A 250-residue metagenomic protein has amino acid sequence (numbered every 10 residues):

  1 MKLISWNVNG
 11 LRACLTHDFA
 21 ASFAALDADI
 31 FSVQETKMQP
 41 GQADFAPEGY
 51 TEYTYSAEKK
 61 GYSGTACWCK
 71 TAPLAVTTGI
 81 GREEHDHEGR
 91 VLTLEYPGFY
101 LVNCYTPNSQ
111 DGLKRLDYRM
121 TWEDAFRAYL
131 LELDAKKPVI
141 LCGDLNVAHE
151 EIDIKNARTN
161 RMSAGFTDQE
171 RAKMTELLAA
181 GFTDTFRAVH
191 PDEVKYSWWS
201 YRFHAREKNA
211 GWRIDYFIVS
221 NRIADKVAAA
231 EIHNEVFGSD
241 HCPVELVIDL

Functional and structural regions predicted by a protein language model:
M1-N9, G98-Q110, C142: Active-site-proximal beta-strand elements of phosphoester/diester hydrolases
M1-P47, T51, A57, Y62 (+1 more regions): N-terminal, active-site-proximal structural segment of metallo-dependent hydrolase catalytic domains
N7, F23-G41, L101, L130-E151 (+4 more regions): Active-site beta-strand/loop signature of hydrolases that rely on acidic residues for catalysis
I30, T51, A125-A210, I214: Metal-dependent phosphoesterases centered on the DNase I-like endonuclease/exonuclease/phosphatase
K37, Q42-S109: Structured beta-strand-rich core segments of catalytic domains in phosphoester-bond hydrolases
K60-A75, E193, A205-D225: Conserved beta strand-loop-helix elements of the APE1-like EEP
K70, L94-P97, S220-N221, S239 (+1 more regions): Active-site beta-strand termini and strand-to-loop segments that position acidic
G81-R82, P107-E123, R158-M162: Surface-exposed cleft-lining segments at the edges of enzyme active sites
